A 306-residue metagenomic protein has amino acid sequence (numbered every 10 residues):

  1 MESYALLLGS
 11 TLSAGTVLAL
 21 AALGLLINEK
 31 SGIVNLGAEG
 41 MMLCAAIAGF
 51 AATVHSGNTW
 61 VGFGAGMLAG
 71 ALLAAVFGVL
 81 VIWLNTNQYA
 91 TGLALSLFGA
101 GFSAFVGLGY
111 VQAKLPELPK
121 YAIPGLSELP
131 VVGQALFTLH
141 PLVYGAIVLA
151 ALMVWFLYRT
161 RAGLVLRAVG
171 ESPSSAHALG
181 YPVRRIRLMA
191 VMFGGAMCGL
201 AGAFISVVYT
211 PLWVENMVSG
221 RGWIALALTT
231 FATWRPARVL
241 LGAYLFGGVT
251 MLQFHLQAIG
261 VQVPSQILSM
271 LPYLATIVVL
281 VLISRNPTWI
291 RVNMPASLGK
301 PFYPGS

Functional and structural regions predicted by a protein language model:
M1-A21, V34, A48, H55-V61: Membrane-interfacial amphipathic/re-entrant helices at transmembrane-helix boundaries
S3-L8, L157, G194-T229, Q262-V263: Inter-helical junctions in multi-pass inner-membrane proteins, predominant in energy-converting antiporter-like
G15-G24, G40-I47, L68-V76, G170 (+5 more regions): Hydrophobic alpha-helical segments embedded in the membrane of multi-pass proteins
L26-A45, I82-L95, V165, Y209-I224 (+3 more regions): Short, non-helical or kinked segments that cap or interrupt transmembrane helices
G57-F102, V148, L245, T250: Alpha-helical transmembrane segments within multi-pass membrane transporters and channels
A100-R159, I259-L268, N293-S306: Transmembrane helix-bundle core of multi-pass membrane transporters and related energy-transducing complexes
A135-W213, P236-L241: Helix-loop-helix "hairpin" substructures at the membrane interface of multi-pass membrane proteins
M153, E171-A178, P182-R185, L256-S306: Cytosolic-side transmembrane-helix boundaries in multi-pass membrane proteins
